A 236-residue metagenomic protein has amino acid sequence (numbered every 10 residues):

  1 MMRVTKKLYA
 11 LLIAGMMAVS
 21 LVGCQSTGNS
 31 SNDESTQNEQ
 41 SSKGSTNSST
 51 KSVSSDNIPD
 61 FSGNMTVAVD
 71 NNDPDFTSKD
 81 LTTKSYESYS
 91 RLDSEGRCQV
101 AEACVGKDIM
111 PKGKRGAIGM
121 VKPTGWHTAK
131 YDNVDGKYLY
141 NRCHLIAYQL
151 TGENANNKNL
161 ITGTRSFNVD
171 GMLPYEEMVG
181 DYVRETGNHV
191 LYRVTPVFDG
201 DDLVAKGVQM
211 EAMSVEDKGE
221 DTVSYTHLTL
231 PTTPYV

Functional and structural regions predicted by a protein language model:
M2-L11: Bacterial N-terminal signal peptides that target proteins for export
I13-A18: Hydrophobic helical h-region of N-terminal Sec-dependent signal peptides in bacterial secretory/periplasmic proteins
S20-G23: C-terminal motif of bacterial Sec signal peptides marking the signal peptidase cleavage site
G28-S78: N-terminal, intrinsically disordered, polar/charged segments of Gram-positive cell-envelope systems that serve as
L81-N156, V169: Betabetaalpha-Me/HNH-type nuclease active-site subdomain
L160-E185: Short Cys/His-centered divalent metal-binding micro-motifs
T186-G219: A motif-centric signal for short, conserved binding hotspots located in accessible loops or intrinsically disordered
T226-T232: Conserved small/polar residues in nucleotide/adenosyl-binding loops
